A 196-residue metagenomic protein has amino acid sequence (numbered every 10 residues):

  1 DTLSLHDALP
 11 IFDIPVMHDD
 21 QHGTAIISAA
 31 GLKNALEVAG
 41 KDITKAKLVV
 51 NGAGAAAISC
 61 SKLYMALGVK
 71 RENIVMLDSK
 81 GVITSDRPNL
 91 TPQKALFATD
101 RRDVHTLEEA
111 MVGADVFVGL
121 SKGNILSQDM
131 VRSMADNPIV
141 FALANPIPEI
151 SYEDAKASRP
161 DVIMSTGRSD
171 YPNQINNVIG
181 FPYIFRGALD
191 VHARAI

Functional and structural regions predicted by a protein language model:
T2-L9: Short, small-residue-biased leader/transition segments that mark boundaries at the very start of proteins
S4, G23-I27, N51, A55 (+11 more regions): Conserved active-site and cofactor/substrate-binding residues in soluble primary-metabolism enzymes
P10-D13, K70, D136, S158-P160: Short, structured coil segments at secondary-structure junctions
P15-G23, K33-A39, K45, A142-A144 (+1 more regions): Adenosine-phosphate binding glycine-rich loop
D19, N51, S59, L77-S79 (+5 more regions): Generic beta-strand/beta-sheet core signal
H22, I26-V118: Glycine-rich phosphate/diphosphate-binding loop of Rossmann-like nucleotide-binding domains
A95-I163, R168-P172: Rossmann-like adenosine-cofactor binding region
